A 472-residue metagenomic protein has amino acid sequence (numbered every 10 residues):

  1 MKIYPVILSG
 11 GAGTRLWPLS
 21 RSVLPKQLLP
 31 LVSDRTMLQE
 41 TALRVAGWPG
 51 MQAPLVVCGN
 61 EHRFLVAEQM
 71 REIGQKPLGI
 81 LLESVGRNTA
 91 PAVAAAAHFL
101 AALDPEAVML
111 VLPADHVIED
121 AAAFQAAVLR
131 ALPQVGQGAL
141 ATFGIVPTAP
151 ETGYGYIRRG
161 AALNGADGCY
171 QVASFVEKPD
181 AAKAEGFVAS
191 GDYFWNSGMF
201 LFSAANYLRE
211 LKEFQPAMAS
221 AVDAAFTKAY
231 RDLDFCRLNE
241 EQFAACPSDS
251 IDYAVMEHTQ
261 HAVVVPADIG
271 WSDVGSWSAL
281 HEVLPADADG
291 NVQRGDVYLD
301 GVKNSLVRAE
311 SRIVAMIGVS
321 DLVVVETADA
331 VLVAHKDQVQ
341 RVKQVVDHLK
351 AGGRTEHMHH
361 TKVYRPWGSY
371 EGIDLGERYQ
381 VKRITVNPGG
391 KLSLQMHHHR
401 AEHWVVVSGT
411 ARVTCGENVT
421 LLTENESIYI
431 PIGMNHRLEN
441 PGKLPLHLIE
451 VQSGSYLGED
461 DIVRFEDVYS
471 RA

Functional and structural regions predicted by a protein language model:
M1-I3, M51-Q52, Q75-P77, D104-A107 (+10 more regions): Short coil/turn connectors at secondary-structure junctions
M1-I7, T14-P25, P30-P113, V117-A123 (+2 more regions): Conserved N-terminal catalytic core of the sugar/cofactor nucleotidyltransferase
K2, A205-V405, T410-Y429, H436 (+3 more regions): Left-handed beta-helix
L8, L112, V406, V451: Catalytic metal- and UDP-sugar-binding loop of GT-A-like glycosyltransferases, i.e., residues flanking the conserved
G86-P91, A149-E151, A181-K183, W271-S272 (+1 more regions): A short acidic, often aromatic-flanked loop/helix-cap motif at beta-alpha or helix-coil junctions that lines enzyme
M109, A173, M199-F200, S272 (+2 more regions): A residue-level structural signature of the nucleotidyltransferase/glycosyltransferase Rossmann-like core
D120-L233, R237-A245, V263: Conserved core of the sugar-phosphate nucleotidyltransferase
L448: Noncatalytic nucleic-acid binding interfaces
